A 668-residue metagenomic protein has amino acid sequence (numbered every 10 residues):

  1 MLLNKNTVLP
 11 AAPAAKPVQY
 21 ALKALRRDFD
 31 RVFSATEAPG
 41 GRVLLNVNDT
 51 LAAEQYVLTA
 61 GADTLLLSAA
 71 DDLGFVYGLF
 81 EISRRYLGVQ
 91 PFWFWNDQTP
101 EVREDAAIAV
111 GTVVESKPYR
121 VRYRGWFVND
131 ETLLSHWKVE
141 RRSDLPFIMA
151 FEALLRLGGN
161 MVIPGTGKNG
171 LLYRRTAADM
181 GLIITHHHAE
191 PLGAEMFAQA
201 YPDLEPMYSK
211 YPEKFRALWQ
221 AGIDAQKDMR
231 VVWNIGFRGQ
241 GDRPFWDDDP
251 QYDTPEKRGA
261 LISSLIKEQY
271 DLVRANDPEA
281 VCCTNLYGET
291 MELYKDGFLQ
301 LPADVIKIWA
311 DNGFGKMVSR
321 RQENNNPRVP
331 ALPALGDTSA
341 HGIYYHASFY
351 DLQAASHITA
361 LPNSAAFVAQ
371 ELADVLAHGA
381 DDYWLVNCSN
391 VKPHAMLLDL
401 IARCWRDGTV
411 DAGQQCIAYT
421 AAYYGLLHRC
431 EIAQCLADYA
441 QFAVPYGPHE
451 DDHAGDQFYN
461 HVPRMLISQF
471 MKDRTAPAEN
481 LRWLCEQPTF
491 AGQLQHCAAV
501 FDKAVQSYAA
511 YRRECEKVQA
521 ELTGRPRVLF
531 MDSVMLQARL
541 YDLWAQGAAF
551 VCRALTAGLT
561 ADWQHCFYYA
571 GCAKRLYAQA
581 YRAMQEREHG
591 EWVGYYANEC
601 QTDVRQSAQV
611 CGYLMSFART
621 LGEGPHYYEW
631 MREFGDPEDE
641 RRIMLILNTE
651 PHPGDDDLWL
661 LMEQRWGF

Functional and structural regions predicted by a protein language model:
M1-Y119: Contiguous, structured surface segment used for ligand recognition
A14, F33, R120, V128-R321 (+4 more regions): Aromatic-lined carbohydrate-binding surfaces of glycoside hydrolases
K16-K23, L73, Y77, R141-L145 (+5 more regions): Soluble non-cytosolic domains of exported or imported proteins
P17-Y20, A24, D28, G74 (+11 more regions): Extracytoplasmic/secreted proteins, especially bacterial periplasmic and envelope-associated proteins
A53-D63, A69, L73-V89, W93 (+5 more regions): Internal mixed beta-strand/loop scaffold within catalytic domains of large alpha/beta enzymes
Q98-L145, Q322-I343: Conserved oxyanion/phosphate-binding beta-strand-loop segments in alpha/beta enzyme cores
T112, D253, E268-F668: Substrate-binding groove of N-acetylhexosamine-processing glycoside hydrolases
